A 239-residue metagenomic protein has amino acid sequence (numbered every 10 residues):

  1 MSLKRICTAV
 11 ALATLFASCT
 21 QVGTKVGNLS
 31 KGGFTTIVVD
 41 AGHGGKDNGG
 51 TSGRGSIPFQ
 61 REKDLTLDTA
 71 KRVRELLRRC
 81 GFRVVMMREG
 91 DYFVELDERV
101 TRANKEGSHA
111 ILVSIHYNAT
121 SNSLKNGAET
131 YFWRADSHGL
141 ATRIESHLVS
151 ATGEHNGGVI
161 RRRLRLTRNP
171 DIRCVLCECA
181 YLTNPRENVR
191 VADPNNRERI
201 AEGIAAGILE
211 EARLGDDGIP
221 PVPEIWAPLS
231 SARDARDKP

Functional and structural regions predicted by a protein language model:
M1-P239: Catalytic-site microenvironment of enzymes that process N-acetyl-hexosamine-containing cell-wall polysaccharides
